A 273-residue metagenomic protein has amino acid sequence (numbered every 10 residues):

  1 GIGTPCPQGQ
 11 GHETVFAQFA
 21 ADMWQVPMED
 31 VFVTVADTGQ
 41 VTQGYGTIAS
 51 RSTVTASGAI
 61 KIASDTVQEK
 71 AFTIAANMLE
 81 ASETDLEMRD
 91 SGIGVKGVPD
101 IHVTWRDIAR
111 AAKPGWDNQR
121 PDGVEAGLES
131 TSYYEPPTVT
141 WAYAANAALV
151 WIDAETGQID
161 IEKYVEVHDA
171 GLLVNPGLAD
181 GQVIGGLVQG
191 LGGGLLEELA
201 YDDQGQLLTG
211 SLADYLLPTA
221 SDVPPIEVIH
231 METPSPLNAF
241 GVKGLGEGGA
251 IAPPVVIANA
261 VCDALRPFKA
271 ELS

Functional and structural regions predicted by a protein language model:
G1-T4: Structural motif
E13-T14: Conserved strand-to-helix beginnings and helix N-cap segments that scaffold or border functional pockets
Q18-S273: C-terminal catalytic domains of large/alpha subunits in multi-subunit enzymes
